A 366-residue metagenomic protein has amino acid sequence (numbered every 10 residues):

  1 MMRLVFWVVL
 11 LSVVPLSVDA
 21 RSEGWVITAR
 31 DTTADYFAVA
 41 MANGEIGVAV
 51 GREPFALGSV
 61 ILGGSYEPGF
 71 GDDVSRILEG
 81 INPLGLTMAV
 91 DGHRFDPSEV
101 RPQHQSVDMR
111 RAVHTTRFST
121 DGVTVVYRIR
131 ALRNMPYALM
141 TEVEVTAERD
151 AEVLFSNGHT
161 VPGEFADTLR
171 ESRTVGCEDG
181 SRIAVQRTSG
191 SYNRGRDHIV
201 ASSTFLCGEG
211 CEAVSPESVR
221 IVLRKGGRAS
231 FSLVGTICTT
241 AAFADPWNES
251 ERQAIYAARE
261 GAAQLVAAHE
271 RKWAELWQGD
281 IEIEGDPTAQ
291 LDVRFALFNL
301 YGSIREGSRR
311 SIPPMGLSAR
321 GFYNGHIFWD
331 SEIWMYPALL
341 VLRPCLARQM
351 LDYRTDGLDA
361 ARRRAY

Functional and structural regions predicted by a protein language model:
M1-M2: N-terminal secretory signal peptides that target proteins for export/translocation
V5-P15: Bacterial N-terminal signal peptides
D19-M41, E45-F322, R362: Acidic/polar, glycine-enriched structural segments that form the non-catalytic walls/loops of the carbohydrate-binding
T174-V175, F328-I333, R363-Y366: Charged/polar, low-hydrophobicity segments characteristic of intrinsically disordered regions and flexible loops
A289-R294, M335-Y366: Carboxylate/His-rich catalytic cores and anion/metal-binding grooves
A319-E332, A338: Extended hydrophobic/aromatic segments used for targeting, binding, or gating
